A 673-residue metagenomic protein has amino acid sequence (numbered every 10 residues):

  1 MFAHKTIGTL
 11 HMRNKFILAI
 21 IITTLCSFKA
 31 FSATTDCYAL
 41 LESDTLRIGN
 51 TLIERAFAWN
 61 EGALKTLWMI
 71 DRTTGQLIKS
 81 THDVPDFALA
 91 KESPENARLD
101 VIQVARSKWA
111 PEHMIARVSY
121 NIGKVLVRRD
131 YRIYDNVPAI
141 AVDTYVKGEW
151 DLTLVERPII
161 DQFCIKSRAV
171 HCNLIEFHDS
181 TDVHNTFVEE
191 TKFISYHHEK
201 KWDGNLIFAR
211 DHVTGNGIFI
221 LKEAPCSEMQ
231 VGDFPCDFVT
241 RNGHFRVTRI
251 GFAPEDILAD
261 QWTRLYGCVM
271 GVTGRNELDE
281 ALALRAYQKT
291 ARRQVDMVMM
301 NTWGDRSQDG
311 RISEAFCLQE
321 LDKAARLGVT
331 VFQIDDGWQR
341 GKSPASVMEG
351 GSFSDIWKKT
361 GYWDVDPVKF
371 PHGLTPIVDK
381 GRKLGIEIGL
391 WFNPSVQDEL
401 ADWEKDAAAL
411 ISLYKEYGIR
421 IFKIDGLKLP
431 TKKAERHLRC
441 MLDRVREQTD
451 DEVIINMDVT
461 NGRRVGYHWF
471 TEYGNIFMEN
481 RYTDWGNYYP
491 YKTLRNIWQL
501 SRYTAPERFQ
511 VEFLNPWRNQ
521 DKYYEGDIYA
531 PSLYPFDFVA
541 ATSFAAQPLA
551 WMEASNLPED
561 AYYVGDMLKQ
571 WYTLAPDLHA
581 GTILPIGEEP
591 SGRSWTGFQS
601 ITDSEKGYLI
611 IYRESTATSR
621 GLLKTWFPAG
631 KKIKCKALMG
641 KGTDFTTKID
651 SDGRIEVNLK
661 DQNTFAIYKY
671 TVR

Functional and structural regions predicted by a protein language model:
M1-T35: Bacterial Sec-dependent N-terminal signal peptides
A33-I48, I53, T66-F238, K636-T646: Polysaccharide-binding surfaces and accessory modules of carbohydrate-active proteins
L52, T144, M300, G381 (+4 more regions): Conserved, mostly hydrophobic/aromatic
N242, I250-G274, N663-T671: Short Pro-Gly-centered flexible turn/kink motifs
E255, D260-Q261, L442, R446-T647 (+1 more regions): Active-site-proximal substrate-binding groove within the catalytic cores of carbohydrate-active enzymes
E277-K323, L327-V331, D335, R340: An acidic-aromatic substrate-binding cleft motif
Q333-D521, L533: Aromatic- and carboxylate-enriched substrate-binding clefts and catalytic-loop regions of carbohydrate-active enzymes
G653-I655: Short strand-edge motifs at loop-to-beta-strand transitions and within beta-strands of extracellular beta-rich domains
